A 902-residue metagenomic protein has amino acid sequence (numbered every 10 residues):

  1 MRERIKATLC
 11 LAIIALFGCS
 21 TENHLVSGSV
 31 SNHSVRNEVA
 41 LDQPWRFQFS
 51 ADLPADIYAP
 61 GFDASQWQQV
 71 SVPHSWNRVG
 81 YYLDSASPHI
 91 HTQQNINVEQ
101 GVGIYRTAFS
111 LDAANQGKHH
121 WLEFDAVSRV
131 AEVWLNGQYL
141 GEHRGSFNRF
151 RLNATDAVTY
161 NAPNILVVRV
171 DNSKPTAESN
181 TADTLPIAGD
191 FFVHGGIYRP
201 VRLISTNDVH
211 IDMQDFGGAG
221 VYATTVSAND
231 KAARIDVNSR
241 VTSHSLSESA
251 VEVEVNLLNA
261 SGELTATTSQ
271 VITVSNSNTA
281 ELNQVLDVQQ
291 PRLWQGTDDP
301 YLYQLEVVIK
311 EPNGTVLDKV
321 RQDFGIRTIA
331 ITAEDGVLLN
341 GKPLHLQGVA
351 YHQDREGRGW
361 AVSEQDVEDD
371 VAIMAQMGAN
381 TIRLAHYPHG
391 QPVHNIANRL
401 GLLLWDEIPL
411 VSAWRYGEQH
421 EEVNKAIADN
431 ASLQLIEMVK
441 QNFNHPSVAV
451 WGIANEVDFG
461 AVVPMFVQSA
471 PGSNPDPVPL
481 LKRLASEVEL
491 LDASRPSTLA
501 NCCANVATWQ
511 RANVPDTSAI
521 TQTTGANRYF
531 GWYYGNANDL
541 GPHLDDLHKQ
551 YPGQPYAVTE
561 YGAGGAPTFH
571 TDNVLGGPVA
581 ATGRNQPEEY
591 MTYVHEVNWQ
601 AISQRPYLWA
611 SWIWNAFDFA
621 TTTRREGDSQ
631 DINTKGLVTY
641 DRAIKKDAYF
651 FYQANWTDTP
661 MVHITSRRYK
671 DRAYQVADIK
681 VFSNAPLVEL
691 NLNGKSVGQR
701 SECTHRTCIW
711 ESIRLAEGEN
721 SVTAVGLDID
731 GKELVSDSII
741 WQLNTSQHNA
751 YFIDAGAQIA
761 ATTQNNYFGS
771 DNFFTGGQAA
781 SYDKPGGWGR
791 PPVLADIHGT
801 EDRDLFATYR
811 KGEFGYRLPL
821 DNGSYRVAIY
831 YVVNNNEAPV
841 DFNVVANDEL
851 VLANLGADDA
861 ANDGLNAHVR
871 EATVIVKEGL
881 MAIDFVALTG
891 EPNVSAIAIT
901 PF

Functional and structural regions predicted by a protein language model:
G28-E123, N180-D190, H194-I197, V209 (+4 more regions): Extended carbohydrate-recognition surfaces in non-catalytic/accessory domains of CAZymes and lectin-like proteins
F49-S50, L83, N95, Q100-Q214 (+8 more regions): Accessory beta-strand-rich segments of carbohydrate-active enzymes
R78, V158-A232, S243, L293 (+8 more regions): An acidic-aromatic loop/edge-strand motif
V79-P88, P175-L185, D190, P200 (+4 more regions): Extended substrate-binding grooves/exosites of carbohydrate-active enzymes
L135, K231-I272, A280, A677-Q699 (+1 more regions): Beta-strand-rich binding/interaction modules
T159-P163, N238-T332, W710, A716-G718 (+1 more regions): Extended acidic/polar, glycine-enriched regions that form or flank non-catalytic beta-rich accessory modules
D208-H244, Q653-A685, N749: Surface beta-strand/loop "capping" patches
Q742-F902: Compositionally biased, intrinsically disordered or flexible polar/acidic segments
